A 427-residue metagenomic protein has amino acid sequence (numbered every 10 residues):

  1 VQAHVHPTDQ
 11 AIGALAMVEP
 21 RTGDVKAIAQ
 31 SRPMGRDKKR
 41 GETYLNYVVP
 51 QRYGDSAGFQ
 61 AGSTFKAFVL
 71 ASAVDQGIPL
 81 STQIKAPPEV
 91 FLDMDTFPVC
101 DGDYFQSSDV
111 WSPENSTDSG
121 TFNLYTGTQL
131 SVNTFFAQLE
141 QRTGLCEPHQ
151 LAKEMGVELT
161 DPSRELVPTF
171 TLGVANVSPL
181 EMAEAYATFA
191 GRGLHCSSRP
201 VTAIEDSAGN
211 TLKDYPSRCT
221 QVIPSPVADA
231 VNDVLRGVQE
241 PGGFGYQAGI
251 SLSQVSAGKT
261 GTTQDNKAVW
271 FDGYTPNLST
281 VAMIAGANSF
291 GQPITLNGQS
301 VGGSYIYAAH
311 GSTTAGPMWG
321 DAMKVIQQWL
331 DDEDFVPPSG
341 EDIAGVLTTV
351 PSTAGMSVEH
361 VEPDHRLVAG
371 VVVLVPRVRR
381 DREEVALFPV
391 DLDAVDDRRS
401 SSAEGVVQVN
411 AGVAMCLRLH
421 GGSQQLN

Functional and structural regions predicted by a protein language model:
V1-H6, I12-M17, A27-S31, G35-A61 (+5 more regions): A penicillin-recognizing enzyme superfamily signal
E19-K26, M155: Short, glycine-anchored, charge-dense loop/turn motifs used at functional sites
V25-I28, T64-V74, L80, F135-F136 (+3 more regions): Extended, hydrophobic alpha-helical segments in both membrane/secreted and soluble proteins
G58, I78-P148, S207-G237: Conserved catalytic neighborhood of penicillin-recognizing serine enzymes
P98-V110, G144-E184: Mid-domain, small-residue-enriched loop/turn segments at the edges of structured enzyme/sensor domains
L367, P376, A386-P389, D393-A394 (+3 more regions): Short linear motifs in low-complexity or flexible loops
L419-Q425: Short, intrinsically disordered C-terminal tails of secreted or membrane-associated proteins
